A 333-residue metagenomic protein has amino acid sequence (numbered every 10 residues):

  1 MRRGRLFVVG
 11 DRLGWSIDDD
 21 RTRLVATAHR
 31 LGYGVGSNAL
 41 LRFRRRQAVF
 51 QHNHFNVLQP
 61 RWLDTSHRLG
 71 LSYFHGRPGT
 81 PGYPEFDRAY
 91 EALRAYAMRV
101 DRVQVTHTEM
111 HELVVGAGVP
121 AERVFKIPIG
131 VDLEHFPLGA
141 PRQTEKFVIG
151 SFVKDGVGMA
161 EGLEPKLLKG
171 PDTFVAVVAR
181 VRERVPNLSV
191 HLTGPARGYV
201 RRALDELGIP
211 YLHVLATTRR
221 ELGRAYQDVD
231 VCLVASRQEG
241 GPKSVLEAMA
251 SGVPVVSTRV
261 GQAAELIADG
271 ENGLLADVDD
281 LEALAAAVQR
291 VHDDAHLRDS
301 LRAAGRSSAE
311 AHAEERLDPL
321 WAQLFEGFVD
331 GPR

Functional and structural regions predicted by a protein language model:
E109, G130: Carbohydrate-associated surface elements
V148-Y199: Conserved catalytic-core segment of nucleotide-activated headgroup transferases in glycan assembly
G194, G198-R220: Nucleotide-activated donor-binding/catalytic signature segment of Leloir-type glycosyltransferases, i.e., the conserved
R224-V229: Short alpha-helical donor nucleotide-sugar binding micro-motif in glycosyltransferases
R237: Aromatic "clamp/platform" in nucleotide-sugar-dependent glycosyltransferases that forms part of the donor/acceptor
P254-S257: Short hydrophobic beta-strand element within catalytic cores of glycosyltransferases and related nucleotide-activated
D269-G270, L274-L281, R290-A295: Conserved acidic donor-binding segment of nucleotide-sugar-dependent glycosyltransferases
A283, R290, L297-A311, L320-Q323: A short, well-ordered alpha-helix in the C-terminal region of glycosyltransferases
